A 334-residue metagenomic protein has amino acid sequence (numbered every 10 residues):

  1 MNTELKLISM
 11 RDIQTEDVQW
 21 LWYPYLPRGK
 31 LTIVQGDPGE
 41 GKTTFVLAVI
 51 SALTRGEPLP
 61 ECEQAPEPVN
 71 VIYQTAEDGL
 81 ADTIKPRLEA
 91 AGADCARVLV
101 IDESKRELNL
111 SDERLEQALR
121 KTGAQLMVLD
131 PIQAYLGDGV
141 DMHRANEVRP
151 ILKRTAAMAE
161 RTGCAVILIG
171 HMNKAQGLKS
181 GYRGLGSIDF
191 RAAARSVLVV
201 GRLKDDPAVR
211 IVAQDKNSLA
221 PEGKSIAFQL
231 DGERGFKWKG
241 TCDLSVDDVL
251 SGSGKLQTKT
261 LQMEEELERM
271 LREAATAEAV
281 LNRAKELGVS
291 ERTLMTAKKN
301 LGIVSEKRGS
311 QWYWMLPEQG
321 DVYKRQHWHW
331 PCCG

Functional and structural regions predicted by a protein language model:
M1-D12: A short, basic N-terminal segment
L5-L7, R120-G123, R161-T162, L203-G334: C-terminal regions of RecA-like/P-loop NTPase motor modules
M10, E16-D17, L21-Y23, P27 (+8 more regions): Conserved inter-motif catalytic segment of the P-loop NTP-binding fold
L26, Y73, I84, D130 (+5 more regions): Conserved RecA-like P-loop NTPase ATPase core
I33-V34, G39, T44, V71-Q74 (+3 more regions): Phosphate-binding/switch region of NTP-binding enzymes
F45, V49: Hydrophobic positions on the alpha1 helix immediately C-terminal to the Walker A/P-loop
T54: Gly/Ala-rich phosphate-binding loop of Rossmann-like dinucleotide-binding domains, activating on the conserved
